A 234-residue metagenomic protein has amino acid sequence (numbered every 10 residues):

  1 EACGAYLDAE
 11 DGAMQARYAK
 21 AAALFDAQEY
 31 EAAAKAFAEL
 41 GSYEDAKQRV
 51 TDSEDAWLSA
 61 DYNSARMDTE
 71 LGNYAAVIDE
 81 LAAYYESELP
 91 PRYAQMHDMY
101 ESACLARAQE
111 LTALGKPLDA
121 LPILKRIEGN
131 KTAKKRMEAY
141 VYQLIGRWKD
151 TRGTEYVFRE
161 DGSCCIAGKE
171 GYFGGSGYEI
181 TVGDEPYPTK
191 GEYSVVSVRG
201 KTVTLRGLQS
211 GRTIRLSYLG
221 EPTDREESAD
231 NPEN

Functional and structural regions predicted by a protein language model:
E1-P122, R126-Q143, N231-P232: Amphipathic alpha-helical assembly segments used for oligomerization, scaffolding, or translocation
K20, G41, D52, E86 (+4 more regions): Intrinsically disordered, low-complexity segments enriched in Ser/Pro/Gly/Ala and basic residues
S42, A83, R126, G146 (+2 more regions): Generic detector of low-complexity/intrinsically disordered segments and short hydrophobic N-terminal stretches
L114, D119, G183-E185, L219 (+1 more regions): Compositionally biased, intrinsically disordered/low-complexity regions enriched for serine, proline and threonine
L144-V198, Q209, N231: N-terminal glycine/threonine-rich, aromatic-flanked beta-hairpin/loop signature
S176, R206-N234: Edge beta-strand at a domain terminus
